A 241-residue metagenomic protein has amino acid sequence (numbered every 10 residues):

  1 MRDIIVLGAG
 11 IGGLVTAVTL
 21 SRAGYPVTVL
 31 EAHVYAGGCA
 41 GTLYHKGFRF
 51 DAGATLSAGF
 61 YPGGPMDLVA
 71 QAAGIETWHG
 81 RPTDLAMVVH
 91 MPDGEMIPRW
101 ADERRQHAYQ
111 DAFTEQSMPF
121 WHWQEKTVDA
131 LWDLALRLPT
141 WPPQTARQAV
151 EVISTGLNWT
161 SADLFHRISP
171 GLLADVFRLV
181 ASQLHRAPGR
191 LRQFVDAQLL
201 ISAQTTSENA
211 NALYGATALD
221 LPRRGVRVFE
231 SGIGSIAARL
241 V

Functional and structural regions predicted by a protein language model:
R2-P139: N-terminal glycine-rich phosphate/pyrophosphate-binding loop and immediately adjacent elements
D67, A238-V241: Generic solvent-exposed, charged/amphipathic alpha-helical segments that serve as macromolecular interface scaffolds
E125-R239: Active-site/ligand-binding neighborhood in enzyme catalytic cores
